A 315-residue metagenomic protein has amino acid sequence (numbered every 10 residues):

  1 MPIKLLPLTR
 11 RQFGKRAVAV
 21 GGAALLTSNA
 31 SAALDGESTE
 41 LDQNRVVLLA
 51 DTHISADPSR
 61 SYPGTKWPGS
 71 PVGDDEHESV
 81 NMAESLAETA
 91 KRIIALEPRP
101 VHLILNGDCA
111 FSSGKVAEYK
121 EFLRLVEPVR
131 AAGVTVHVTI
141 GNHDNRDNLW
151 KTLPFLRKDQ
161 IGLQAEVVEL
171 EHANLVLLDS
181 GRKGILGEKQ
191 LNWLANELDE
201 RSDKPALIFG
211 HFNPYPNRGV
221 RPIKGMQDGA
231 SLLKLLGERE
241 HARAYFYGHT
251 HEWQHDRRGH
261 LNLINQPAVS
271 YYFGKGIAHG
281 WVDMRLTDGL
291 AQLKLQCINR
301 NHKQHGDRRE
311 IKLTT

Functional and structural regions predicted by a protein language model:
M1-Q12: N-terminal secretory signal peptides
A33-A117: N-terminal active-site segment of His-dependent metallophosphoesterases
G36-Q43, T65-G73, K115-P205, G225-H241 (+4 more regions): Extended active-site neighborhood of metal-dependent phosphoesterases/phosphodiesterases
D51, G107-D108, G141, H211 (+1 more regions): Active-site glycine-centered loops adjacent to acidic/histidine catalytic or metal-binding residues that shape
I54-R60, G184-I185, Y272-G274, H302-Q304: Short, solvent-exposed loop/turn elements at domain surfaces
R201-R218: Short acidic, glycine-rich surface-loop motifs adjacent to enzyme active sites
F209-P214, R243-W253: Histidine-centered catalytic micro-motifs
L290-T315: Acidic, His/Gly-rich catalytic cores of divalent-metal-dependent hydrolytic chemistry
